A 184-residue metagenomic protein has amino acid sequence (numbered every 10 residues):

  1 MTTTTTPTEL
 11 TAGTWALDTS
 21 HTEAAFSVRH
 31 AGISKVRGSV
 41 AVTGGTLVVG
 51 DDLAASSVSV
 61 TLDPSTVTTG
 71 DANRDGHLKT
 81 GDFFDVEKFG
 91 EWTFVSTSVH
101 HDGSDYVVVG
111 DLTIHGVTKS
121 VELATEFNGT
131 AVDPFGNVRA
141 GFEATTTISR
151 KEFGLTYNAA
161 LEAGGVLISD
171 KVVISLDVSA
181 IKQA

Functional and structural regions predicted by a protein language model:
M1-A184: Low-complexity, acidic/polar, glycine-enriched regions of mature
